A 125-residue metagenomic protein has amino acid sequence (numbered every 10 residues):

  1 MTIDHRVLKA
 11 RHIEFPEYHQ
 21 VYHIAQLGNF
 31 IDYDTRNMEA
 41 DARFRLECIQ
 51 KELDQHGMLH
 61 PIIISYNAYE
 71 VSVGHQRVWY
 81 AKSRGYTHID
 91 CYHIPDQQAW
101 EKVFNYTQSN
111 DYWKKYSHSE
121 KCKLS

Functional and structural regions predicted by a protein language model:
M1-S72, Q76-P95, W100-W113: Short, charged/polar connector segments at secondary-structure boundaries
K114-S125: Alpha-helical interaction elements
